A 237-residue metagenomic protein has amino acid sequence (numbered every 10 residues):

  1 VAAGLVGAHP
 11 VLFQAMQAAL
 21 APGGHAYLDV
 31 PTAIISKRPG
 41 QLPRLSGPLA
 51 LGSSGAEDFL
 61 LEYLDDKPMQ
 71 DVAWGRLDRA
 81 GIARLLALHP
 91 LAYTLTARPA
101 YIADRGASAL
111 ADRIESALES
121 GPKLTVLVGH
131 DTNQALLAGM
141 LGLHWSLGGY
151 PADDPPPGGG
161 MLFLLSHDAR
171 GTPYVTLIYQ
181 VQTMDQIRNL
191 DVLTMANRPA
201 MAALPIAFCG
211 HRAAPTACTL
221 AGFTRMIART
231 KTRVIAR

Functional and structural regions predicted by a protein language model:
V1-T125, D131-R237: Signature for phosphate-centric chemistry
